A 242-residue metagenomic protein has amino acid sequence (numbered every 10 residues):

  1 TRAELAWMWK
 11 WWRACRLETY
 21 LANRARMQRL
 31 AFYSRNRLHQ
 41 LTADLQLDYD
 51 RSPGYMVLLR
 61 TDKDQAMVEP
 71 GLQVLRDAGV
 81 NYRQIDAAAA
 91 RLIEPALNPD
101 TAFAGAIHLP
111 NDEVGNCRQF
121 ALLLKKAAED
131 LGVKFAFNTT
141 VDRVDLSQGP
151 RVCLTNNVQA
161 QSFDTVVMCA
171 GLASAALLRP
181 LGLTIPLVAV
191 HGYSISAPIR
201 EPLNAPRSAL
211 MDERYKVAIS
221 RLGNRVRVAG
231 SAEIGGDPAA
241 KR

Functional and structural regions predicted by a protein language model:
T1-A87: Dinucleotide-binding Rossmann-like beta1-alpha1 core, especially the glycine-rich loop that anchors the ADP
T1-R13, Y49, V141-V152, A160-R242: Active-site substrate-recognition segment that forms the wall of the catalytic cavity or substrate channel
L45-Q46, I93-L97, Y215-A218: Short beta-strand/turn micro-motifs at beta-sheet edges
S52, I85-A90, N138, S231: Conserved beta-strand termini and adjacent loop/short-helix elements that scaffold enzyme active sites in alpha/beta
Y55-V57, A106-H108, S194: Short aromatic/hydrophobic contact patches that present stacked aromatics for nucleic-acid/ligand binding
A66-A78, A88, L97-T165: Helical element adjacent to the flavin cofactor pocket in flavoenzyme catalytic cores
N81-R83, K134, T184: Conserved beta-strand segments of alpha/beta enzyme cores
Y82, N111, E213-R214: C-terminal catalytic lobe of FAD-dependent flavoproteins
